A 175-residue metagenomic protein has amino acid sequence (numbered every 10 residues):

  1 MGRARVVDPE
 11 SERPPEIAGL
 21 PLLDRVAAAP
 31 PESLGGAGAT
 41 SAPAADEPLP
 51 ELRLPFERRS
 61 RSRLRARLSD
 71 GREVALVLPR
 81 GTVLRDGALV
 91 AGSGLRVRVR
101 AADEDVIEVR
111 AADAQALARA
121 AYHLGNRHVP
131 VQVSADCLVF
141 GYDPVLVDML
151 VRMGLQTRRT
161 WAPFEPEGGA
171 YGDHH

Functional and structural regions predicted by a protein language model:
M1-E47, R58-R61, L68-D70, G141-H175: Helix-rich terminal scaffold detector
E51-P55: Short amphipathic
R63-R67, L95-A101, A120-V131: Short, flexible, solvent-exposed loop/turn segments with mixed acidic/basic and small polar residues
R67-P79, A135-C137: Short, structured beta-strand/loop micro-motifs enriched in basic residues and often containing a Trp
D70-V74, L95, D105: Short acidic/polar mixed-charge low-complexity motifs
L78, L84, V90-A91: Short, well-ordered loop/turn sites that connect or cap secondary structure elements
R98-A111: Short glycine-/aliphatic-rich beta-strand segments at the starts of folded cytosolic domains
D113-R159, P163: Conserved, well-structured core segments that form or line functional sites
